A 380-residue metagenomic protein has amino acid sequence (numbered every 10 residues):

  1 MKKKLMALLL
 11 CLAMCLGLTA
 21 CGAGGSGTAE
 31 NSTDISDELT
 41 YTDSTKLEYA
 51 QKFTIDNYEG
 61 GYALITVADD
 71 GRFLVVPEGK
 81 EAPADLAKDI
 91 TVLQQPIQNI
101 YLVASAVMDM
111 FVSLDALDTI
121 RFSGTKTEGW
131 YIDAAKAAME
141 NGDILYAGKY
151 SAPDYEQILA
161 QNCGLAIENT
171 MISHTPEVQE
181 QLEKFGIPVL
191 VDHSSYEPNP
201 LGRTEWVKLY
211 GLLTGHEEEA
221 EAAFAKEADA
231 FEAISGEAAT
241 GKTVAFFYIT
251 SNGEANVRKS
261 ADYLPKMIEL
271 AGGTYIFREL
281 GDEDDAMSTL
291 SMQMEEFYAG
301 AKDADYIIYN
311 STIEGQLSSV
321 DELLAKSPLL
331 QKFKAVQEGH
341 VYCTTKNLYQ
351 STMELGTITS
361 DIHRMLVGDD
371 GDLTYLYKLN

Functional and structural regions predicted by a protein language model:
M1-L12: Positively charged n-region of N-terminal signal peptides that target proteins for export
L16-A20: C-terminal motif of bacterial Sec signal peptides marking the signal peptidase cleavage site
C21-M108, E219-F246, D370-N380: Bacterial Sec-exported substrate-binding components of ABC uptake systems
A63-L159, L165-I172: A short, structured surface patch at a secondary-structure boundary
Q98, S105-A116, S123-A134, H174-E177 (+3 more regions): Extracytoplasmic ligand-binding site segments that recognize negatively charged/polar headgroups
N99-L102, T119-G124, L165-N169, V189-D192 (+5 more regions): Structural recognition of the beta-strand scaffold that forms the well-ordered cores of secreted hydrolase catalytic
E197-A225, Y306-N380: Structured C-terminal subdomain patch of bacterial secreted/periplasmic proteins
A230, I234-S318: Flexible, glycine-rich surface segments
